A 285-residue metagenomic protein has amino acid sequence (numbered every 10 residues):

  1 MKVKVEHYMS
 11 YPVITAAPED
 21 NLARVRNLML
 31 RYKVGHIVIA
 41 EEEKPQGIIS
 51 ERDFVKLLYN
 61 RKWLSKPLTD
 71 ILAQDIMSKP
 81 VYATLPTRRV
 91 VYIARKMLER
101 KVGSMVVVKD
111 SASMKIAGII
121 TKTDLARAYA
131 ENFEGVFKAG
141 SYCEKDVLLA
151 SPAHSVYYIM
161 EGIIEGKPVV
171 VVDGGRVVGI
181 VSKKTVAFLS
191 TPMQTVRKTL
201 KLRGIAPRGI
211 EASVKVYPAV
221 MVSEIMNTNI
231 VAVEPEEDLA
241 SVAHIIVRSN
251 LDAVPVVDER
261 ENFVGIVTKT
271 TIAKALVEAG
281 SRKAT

Functional and structural regions predicted by a protein language model:
M1-P12, S50-V81, A94, T121-I164 (+3 more regions): Tandem CBS (Bateman) regulatory domains
V13-A16, P45, V81-T84, I116 (+5 more regions): Short N-terminal micro-motifs specific to bacterial/archaeal maturation and metal-cluster initiation sites
T15-K33, A83-V102, V108-K109, L149-K167 (+6 more regions): The conserved cystathionine-beta-synthase
M29, I37-D53, M97, M105-T123 (+4 more regions): A glycine-centered beta-loop-beta connector
P45, L85-P86, P168, I210-S213: Bulky hydrophobic/aromatic packing residues
L85, R89, A117, E131-E134: Short, well-structured alpha-helical patches and their helix-loop capping segments that border functional surfaces
